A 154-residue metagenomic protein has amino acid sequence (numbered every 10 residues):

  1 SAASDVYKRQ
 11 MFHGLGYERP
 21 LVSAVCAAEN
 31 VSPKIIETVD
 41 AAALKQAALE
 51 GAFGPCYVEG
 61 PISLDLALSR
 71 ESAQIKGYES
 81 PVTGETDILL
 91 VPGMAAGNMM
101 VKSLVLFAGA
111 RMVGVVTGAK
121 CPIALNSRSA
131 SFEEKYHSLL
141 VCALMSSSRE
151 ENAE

Functional and structural regions predicted by a protein language model:
S1-Y7: Short, small-residue-biased leader/transition segments that mark boundaries at the very start of proteins
K8-Q46: Conserved anion/nucleotide-ligand pocket segment
G16-V22, G51-P61, S148-E154: Flexible, glycine/charged-enriched surface loops at secondary-structure junctions
A24-V25, L90, S138: Buried hydrophobic positions in well-ordered alpha/beta secondary-structure cores of metabolic enzymes
N30-P33, E37-D87: Active-site rim loops that border cofactor/substrate pockets in soluble metabolic enzymes
A67-L68, G97-K102, F132-E134: Short active-site-adjacent structural elements
K76-A119: A C-terminal functional module that forms or caps the active site or interfaces directly with catalytic machinery
S103, A110-E154: C-terminal functional extensions of proteins
